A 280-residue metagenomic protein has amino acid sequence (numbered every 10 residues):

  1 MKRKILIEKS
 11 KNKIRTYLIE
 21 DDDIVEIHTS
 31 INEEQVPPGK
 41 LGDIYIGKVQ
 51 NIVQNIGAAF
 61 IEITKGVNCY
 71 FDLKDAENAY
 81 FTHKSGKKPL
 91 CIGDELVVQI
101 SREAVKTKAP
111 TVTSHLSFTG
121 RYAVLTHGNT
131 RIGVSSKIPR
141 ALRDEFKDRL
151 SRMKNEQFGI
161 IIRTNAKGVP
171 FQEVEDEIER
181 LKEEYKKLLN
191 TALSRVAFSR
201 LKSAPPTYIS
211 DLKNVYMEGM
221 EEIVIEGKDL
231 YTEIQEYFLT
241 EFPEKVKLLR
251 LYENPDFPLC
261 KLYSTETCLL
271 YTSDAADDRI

Functional and structural regions predicted by a protein language model:
M1-D274: DE-rich acidic low-complexity regions and acidic surface loops
D274-I280: A short, hydrophobic C-terminal helix/tail in secreted or cell-surface proteins
